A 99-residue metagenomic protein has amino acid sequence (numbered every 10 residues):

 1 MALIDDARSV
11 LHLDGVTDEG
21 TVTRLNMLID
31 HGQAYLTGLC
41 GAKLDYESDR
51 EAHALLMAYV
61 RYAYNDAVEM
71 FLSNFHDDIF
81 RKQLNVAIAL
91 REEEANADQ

Functional and structural regions predicted by a protein language model:
M1-L55, N85-Q99: Conserved short "hinge" loops at termini or chain/domain junctions
A2, N26, Y62, S73-N74: Short linear motifs centered on Gly/Pro in flexible linkers and helix caps
A54-D66: Short, hydrophobic/amphipathic alpha-helical patches that form generic packing surfaces within helical domains
Y64-L84: C-terminal structural segments of small proteins and small subunits
